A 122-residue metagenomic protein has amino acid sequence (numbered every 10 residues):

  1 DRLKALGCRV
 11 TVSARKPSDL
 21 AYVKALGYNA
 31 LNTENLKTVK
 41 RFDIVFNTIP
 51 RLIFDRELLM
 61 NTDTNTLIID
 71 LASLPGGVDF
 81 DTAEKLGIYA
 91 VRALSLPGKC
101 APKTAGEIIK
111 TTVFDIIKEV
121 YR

Functional and structural regions predicted by a protein language model:
K4-V10, N65, I88-Y89: Conserved S-adenosyl-L-methionine
A5-L26: NAD(P)-binding Rossmann-fold cofactor-contacting core
V10-A14, V45-T48, I68-L71: Short, hydrophobic beta-strand segments that form beta-sheet elements in well-ordered domains
A14-D19, P50, S73-G77: Short, polar loop motifs at secondary-structure junctions
D19-L26, V39-K40, L59-T62, V78-K85: Short loop/helix-cap segments at secondary-structure boundaries that form the rim of catalytic
L31, N35-F54: Rossmann-like NAD(P)-binding element
R41, L52-I68: Rossmann-fold NAD(P) dinucleotide-binding segment
L74-R122: Adenosine-phosphate binding glycine-rich loop
